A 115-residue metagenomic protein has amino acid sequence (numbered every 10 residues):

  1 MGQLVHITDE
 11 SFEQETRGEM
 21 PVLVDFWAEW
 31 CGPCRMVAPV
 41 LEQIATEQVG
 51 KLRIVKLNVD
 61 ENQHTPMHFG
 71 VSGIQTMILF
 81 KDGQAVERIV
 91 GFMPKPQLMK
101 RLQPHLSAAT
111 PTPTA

Functional and structural regions predicted by a protein language model:
Q3, T8, W27, R53-V55: Conserved Rossmann-like nucleotide-binding pocket used by diverse enzymes that bind dinucleotide cofactors
L4-V22, Q63: A short beta-strand-turn-helix
E19-M20, W27-W30, G73: Short pre-active-site segment immediately N-terminal to redox-active cysteine/selenocysteine motifs in thiol-based
M20-P21, A38-L57: Conserved helix-turn-beta segment immediately C-terminal to the redox Cys motif in thioredoxin-like folds
F26-V40: Conserved redox-active cysteine motifs that mediate thiol-disulfide chemistry, especially di-cysteine Cys-X(1-2)-Cys
V59-E61: The beta1-alpha1 cofactor-binding region of Rossmann-like NAD(H)/NADP(H)-dependent oxidoreductases
Q63, F69-I78: Structural micro-motif
I78-P111: Non-catalytic, surface beta->alpha helical segment in thiol-disulfide oxidoreductase systems
